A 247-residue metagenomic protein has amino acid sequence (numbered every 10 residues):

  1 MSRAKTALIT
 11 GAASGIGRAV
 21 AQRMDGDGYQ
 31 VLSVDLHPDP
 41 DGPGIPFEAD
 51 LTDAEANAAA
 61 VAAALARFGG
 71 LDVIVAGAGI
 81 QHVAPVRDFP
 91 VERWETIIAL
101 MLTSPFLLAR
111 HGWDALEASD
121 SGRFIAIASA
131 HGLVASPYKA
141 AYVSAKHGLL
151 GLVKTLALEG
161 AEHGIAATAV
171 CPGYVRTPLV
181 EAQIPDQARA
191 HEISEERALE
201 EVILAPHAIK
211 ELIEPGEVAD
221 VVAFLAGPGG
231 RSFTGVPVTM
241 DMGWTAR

Functional and structural regions predicted by a protein language model:
V75, A161, A166, F233-G235: Short, small/polar-rich loop/turn modules that mediate ligand/substrate recognition or access, typified
P85-V86, R93-I98, I203: Substrate-binding pocket helix/loop in short-chain dehydrogenase/reductase
R87, V134-A141, E162-H163, K210 (+1 more regions): Active-site loop immediately N-terminal to the catalytic Tyr-X3-Lys motif of short-chain dehydrogenase/reductase
A109, A145, V153: Active-site helix of classical SDR
D114, L158-E159, R231: Alpha-helical segment proximal to the catalytic Tyr-Lys
S129: Residue(s) in the substrate-gating loop at a strand-loop-helix junction that position the organic substrate next
V134, V222, T234-R247: Short C-terminal tail/terminal secondary-structure segment of NAD(P)H-dependent dehydrogenase/reductase domains
